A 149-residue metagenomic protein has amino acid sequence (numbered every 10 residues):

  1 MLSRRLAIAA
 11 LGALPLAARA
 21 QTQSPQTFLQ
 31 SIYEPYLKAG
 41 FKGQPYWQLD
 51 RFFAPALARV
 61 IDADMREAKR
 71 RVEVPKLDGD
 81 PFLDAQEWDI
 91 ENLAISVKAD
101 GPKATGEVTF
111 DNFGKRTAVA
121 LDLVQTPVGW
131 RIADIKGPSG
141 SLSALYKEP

Functional and structural regions predicted by a protein language model:
R4-I8: N-terminal export leaders
G12-A13: Bacterial N-terminal signal peptides
L16-K42: Short, low-complexity N-terminal intrinsically disordered segments enriched in polar/charged residues
S31, P35-A39, P55, V60 (+2 more regions): Structured segments of extracytoplasmic/periplasmic soluble domains in secreted or envelope-associated proteins
G43-F52: Short, glycine/small-hydrophobic-rich surface segments
A54-K115: Surface-exposed, charged secondary-structure patches
A99-K103, E107, N112-A118, T126 (+1 more regions): Low-complexity, intrinsically disordered terminal/linker segments enriched in charged and Gly/Pro repeats
